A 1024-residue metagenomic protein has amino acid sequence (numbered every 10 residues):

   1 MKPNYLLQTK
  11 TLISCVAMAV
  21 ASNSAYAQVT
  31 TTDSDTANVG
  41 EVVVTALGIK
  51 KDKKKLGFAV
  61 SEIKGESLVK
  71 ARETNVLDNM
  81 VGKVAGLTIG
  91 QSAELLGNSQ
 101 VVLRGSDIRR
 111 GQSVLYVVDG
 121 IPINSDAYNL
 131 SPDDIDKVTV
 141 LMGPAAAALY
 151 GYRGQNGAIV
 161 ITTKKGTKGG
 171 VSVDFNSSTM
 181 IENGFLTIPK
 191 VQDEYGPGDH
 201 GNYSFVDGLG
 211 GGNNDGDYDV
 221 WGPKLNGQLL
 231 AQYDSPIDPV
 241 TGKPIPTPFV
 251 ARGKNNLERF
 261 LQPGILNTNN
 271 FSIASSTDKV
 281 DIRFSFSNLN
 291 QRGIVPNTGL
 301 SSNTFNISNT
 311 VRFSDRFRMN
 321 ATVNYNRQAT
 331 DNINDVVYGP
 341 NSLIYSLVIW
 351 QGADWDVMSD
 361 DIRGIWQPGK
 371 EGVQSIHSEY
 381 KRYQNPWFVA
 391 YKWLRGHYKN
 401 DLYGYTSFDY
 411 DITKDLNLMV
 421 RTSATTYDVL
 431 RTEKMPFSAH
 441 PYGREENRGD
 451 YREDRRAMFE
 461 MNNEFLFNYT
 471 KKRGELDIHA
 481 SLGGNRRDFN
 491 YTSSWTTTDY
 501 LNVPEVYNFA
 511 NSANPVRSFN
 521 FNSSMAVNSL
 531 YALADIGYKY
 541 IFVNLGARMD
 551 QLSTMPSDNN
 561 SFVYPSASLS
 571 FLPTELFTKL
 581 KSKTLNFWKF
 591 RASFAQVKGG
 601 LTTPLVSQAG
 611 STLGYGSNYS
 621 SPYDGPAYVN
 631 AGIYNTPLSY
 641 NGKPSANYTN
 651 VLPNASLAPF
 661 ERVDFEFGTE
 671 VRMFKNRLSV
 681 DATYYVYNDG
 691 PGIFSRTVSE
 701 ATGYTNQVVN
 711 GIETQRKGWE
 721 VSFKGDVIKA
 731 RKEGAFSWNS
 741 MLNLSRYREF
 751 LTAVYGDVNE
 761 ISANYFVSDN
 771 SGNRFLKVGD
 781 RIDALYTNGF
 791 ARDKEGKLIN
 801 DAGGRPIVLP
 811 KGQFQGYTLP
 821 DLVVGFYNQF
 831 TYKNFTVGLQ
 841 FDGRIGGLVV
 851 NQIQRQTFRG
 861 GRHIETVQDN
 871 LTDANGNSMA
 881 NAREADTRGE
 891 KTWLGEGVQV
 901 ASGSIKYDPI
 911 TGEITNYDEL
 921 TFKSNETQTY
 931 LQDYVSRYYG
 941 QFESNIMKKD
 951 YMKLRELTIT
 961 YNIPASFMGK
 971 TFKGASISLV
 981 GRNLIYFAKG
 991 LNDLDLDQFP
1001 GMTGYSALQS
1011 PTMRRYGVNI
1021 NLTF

Functional and structural regions predicted by a protein language model:
M1-N306, F313, R318-N320, Y403 (+2 more regions): Short, small/polar-rich motifs associated with maturation and membrane association, primarily at protein termini
K54, L149-G151, G169-G170, N183-L186 (+5 more regions): Switch/connector loops and helix/strand junctions flanking conserved nucleotide-binding motifs in nucleotide-processing
L68, E94, S106, S113 (+10 more regions): Extracellular/periplasmic, surface-exposed regions of secreted and cell-surface proteins
I121, S131-D174, S178-G184, Q291-R316 (+8 more regions): Conserved, well-structured beta-alpha core segment at the onset of a catalytic domain
D174-T247, P604-Y623, V709, A730-T818 (+2 more regions): Conserved small-residue
I188, R259-F260, K583, D689 (+3 more regions): C-terminal beta-signal and adjacent terminal beta-strands/loops of Gram-negative outer-membrane beta-barrel proteins
D215-R252, L266-T268, Y338-W387: Acidic, glycine-rich flexible loop segments
P441-Y442: N-terminal, polar/charged subdomain of small-to-medium soluble alpha/beta proteins
